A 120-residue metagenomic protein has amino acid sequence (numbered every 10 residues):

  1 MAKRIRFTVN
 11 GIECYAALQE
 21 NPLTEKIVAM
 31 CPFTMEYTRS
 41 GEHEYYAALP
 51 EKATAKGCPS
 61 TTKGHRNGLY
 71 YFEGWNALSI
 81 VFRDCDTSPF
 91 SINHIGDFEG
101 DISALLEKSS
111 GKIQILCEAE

Functional and structural regions predicted by a protein language model:
K3-S40, E44-Y46: N-terminal secretory signal peptides
R6, H94-E120: Well-ordered alpha/beta subsegment
T8, A17, V81, Q114-L116: Residues in well-ordered beta-strands of folded domains
A29, E51, A104: Charged/polar, solvent-exposed surface patches and flexible loops
T38-I80: Short, structured protein-protein interaction patches enriched in aromatics and acidic/basic residues, typified by
W75, R83-C85, E118: Beta-hairpin (beta-strand-turn-beta-strand) motif
F82-G96: Short, compositionally biased
